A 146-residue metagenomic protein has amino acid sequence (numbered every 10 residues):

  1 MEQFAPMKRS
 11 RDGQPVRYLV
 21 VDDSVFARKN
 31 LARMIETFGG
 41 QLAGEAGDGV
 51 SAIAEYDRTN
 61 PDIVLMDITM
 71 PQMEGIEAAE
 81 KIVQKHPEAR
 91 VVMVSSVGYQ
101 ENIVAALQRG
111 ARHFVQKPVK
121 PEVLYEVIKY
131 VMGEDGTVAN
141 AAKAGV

Functional and structural regions predicted by a protein language model:
M1-R17, E122-V146: Non-catalytic signal-transmission and effector/linker regions of two-component phosphorelay proteins
V25-G44: Two-component/phosphorelay signaling modules centered on CheY-like receiver
D48-S51, E74-E77: Acidic catalytic/metal-coordinating carboxylates
T59-L65: Active-site beta3 strand of CheY-like receiver
M70: Receiver (REC) domain active-site loop signature in two-component systems and cognate sites in sensor histidine kinases
K117: A Lys-centered signature of the CheY-like receiver
